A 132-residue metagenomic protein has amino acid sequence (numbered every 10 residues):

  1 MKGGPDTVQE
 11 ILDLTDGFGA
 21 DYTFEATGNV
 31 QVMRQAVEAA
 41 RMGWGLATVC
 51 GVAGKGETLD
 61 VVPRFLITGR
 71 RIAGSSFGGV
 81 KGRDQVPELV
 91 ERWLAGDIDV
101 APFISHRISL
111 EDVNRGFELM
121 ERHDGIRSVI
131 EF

Functional and structural regions predicted by a protein language model:
M1, D21-A26, C50-G51, S75-G78 (+1 more regions): Glycine- and other small-residue-rich loops at beta-strand/loop junctions that grip anionic moieties
M1-Q35: Adenosine-nucleotide cofactor-binding segment
P5, D13, R34-E38, F65 (+1 more regions): C-terminal hydrophobic helical "lid"/dimerization subdomain of Rossmann-like NAD(P)H-dependent oxidoreductases
E10, L59, D112: Short Asp/Glu-rich motifs
V30-D97, F132: Glycine-rich phosphate-binding loop and adjacent beta-alpha segment of Rossmann(oid) nucleotide-cofactor-binding
